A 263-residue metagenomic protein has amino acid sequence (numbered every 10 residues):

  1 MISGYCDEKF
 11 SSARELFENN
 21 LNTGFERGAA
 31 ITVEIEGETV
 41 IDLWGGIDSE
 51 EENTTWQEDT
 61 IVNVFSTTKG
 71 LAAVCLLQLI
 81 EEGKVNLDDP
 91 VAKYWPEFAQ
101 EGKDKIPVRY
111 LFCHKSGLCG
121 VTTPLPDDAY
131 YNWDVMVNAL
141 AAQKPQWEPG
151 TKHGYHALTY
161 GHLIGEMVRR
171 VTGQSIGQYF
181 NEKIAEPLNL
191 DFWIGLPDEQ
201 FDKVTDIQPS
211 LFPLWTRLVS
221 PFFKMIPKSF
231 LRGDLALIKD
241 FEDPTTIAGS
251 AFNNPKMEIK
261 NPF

Functional and structural regions predicted by a protein language model:
I2-V64, N86, A142: Short, conserved catalytic-motif segment at the N-terminal edge
T39-E52, D134-A139, T245-N253: Acidic-glycine-rich active-site phosphate/pyrophosphate-binding loop
E58, N63-T67, E81-T123, A141-A142 (+3 more regions): Active-site helix/loop module of the DD-peptidase/beta-lactamase fold, centered on the serine-lysine SxxK catalytic
A72: Active/ligand-binding-proximal structured segments within catalytic/core domains that scaffold catalytic residues
L77-E82, H162-R170: Short glycine/serine- and small hydrophobic-enriched flexible loop segments
Q143-G150: Cytochrome P450 catalytic-domain "roof"
T151-T159: Cytochrome P450
K239-F263: Oxyanion-binding "anion nests"
